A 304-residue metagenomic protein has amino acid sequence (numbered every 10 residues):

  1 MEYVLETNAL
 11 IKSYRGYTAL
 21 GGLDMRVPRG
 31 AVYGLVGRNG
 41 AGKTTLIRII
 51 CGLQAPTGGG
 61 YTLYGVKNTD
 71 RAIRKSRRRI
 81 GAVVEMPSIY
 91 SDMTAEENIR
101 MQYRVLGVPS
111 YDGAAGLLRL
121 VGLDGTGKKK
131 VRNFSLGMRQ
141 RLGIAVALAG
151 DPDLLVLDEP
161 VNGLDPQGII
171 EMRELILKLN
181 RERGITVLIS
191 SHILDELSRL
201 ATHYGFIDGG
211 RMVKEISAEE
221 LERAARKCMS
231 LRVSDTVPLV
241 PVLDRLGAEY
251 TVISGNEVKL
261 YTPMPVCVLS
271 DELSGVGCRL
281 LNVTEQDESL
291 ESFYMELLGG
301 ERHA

Functional and structural regions predicted by a protein language model:
M1-Y3, G300-A304: Short, Lys/Arg-enriched, disordered terminal segments
E2-L5, K12-I189, L194-D208, M212-K214: ABC transporter nucleotide-binding domains
N8-L10, L23, T251, V283: Generic beta-strand hydrophobic packing signal
R29, G125, L142, D235 (+2 more regions): Non-catalytic surface loops within mature trypsin-like serine protease
R173-Y261: ABC transporter nucleotide-binding domain
K227-L297, A304: Short, charged/small-residue-rich alpha-helical element at the C-terminal edge of ABC transporter nucleotide-binding
